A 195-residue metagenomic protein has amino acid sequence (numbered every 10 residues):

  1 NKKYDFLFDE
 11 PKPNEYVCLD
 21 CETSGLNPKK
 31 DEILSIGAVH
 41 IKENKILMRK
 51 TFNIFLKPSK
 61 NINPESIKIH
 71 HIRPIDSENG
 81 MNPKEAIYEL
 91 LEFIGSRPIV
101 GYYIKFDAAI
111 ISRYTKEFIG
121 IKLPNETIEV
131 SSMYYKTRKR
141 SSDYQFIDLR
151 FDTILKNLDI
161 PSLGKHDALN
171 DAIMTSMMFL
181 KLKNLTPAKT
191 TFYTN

Functional and structural regions predicted by a protein language model:
N1-L7, N157, S176-N195: Acidic two-metal-ion nuclease catalytic site recognized across multiple nuclease folds, prominently DnaQ/RNase D-T
N1-S112, K116-E117, I121-N125, D148-H166: Conserved non-catalytic scaffold segment of RNase H-like nuclease domains
T23-G25, S132, M174: Short, glycine/acidic-enriched loop or turn micro-motifs at the edges of active sites
L26-P28, Y135, M177: Conserved protein kinase catalytic core
I128-Q145: Short alpha-helix plus adjacent loop in nuclease-associated cores
D167-M178: Acidic, divalent-metal-coordinating active-site segment for phosphoryl/phosphodiester hydrolysis, typified by short
